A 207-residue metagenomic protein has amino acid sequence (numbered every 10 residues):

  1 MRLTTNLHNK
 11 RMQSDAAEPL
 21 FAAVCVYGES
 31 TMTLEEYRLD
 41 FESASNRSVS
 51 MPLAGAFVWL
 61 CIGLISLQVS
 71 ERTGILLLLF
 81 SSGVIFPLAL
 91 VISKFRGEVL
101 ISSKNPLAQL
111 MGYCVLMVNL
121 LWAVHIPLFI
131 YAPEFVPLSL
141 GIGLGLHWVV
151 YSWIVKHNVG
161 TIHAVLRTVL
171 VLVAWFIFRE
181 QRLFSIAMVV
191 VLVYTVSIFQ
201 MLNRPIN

Functional and structural regions predicted by a protein language model:
V24-S43: Short, Lys/Arg-rich, polar N-terminal cytosolic tail immediately upstream of the first transmembrane signal-anchor
Y37, L90-S103, L146-I154, I198-I206: C-terminal ends of transmembrane helices
A54-L110: Selected alpha-helical membrane-embedding segments in polytopic membrane proteins
G55-W59, C114-H125, A164-V169: Core segments of transmembrane alpha-helices that mediate helix-helix packing or line hydrophobic substrate/ligand
G63-L76, I126-F135, I177-L183: Helix-coil boundary and interhelical linker segments in multi-pass alpha-helical membrane proteins
E98-A132: Helix-adjacent hinge/juxtasegments
W122-T168: Membrane-proximal helix-loop-helix units in multi-pass membrane proteins
G160-N207: Terminal transmembrane helical module of multi-pass membrane proteins
